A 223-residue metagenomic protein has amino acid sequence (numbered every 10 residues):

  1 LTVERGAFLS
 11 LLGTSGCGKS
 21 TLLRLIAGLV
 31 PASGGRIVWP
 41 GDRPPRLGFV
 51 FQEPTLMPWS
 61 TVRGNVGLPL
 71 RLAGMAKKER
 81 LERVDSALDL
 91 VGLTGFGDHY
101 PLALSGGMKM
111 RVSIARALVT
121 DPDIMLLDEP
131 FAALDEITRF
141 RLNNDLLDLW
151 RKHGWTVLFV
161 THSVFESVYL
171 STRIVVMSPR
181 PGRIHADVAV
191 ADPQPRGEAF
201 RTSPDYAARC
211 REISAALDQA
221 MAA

Functional and structural regions predicted by a protein language model:
L1-F165, L170: ABC family nucleotide-binding domain
G13, M57, M75-A76, A189 (+2 more regions): Short, charged/polar low-complexity linear motifs in solvent-exposed/disordered segments
S20, A199-A223: Non-catalytic connector elements of ABC transporters
P40, R71, A189-P193, D218: A generic structural signal for secondary-structure junctions that act as hinges or helix/strand caps at the edges
R173: Short, glycine/charged-rich "phosphate-handling" switch motifs in NTP-dependent and phosphotransfer domains
P179-R209: Conserved beta-strand-loop-alpha-helix hinge in the C-terminal portion of ABC ATPase nucleotide-binding domains
